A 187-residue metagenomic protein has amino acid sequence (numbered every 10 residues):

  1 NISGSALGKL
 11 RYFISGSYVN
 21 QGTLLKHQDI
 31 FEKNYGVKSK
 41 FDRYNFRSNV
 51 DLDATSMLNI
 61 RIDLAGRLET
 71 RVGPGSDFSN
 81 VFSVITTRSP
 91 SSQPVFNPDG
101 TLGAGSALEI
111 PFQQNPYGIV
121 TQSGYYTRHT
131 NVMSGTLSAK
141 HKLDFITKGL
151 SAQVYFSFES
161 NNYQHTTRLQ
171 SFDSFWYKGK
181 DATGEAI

Functional and structural regions predicted by a protein language model:
N1, N45-R47, S134-K140: Membrane-embedded beta-strand positions in outer-membrane beta-barrel channels/transporters
I2-S17, Q21-L24, V37-Q114, Y126-R128 (+2 more regions): Flexible loop and strand-edge segments within Gram-negative outer membrane beta-barrel domains
R11, N59, T130-V132, T147-Q153: Outer-membrane beta-barrel architecture
I14, I62, L137, A152-V154: Membrane-embedded beta-strand positions of outer-membrane beta-barrel proteins
G22-E32, E109-T121, I187: Flexible, solvent-exposed coil segments and beta strand-coil junctions, predominantly the extracellular/periplasmic
F31-G36, N49, V120-Y126, S138: Extracellular loop and loop/strand-boundary signature of outer-membrane beta-barrel proteins
S171-D181: Solvent-exposed, glycine/polar-rich loop segments of beta-barrel outer-membrane systems
